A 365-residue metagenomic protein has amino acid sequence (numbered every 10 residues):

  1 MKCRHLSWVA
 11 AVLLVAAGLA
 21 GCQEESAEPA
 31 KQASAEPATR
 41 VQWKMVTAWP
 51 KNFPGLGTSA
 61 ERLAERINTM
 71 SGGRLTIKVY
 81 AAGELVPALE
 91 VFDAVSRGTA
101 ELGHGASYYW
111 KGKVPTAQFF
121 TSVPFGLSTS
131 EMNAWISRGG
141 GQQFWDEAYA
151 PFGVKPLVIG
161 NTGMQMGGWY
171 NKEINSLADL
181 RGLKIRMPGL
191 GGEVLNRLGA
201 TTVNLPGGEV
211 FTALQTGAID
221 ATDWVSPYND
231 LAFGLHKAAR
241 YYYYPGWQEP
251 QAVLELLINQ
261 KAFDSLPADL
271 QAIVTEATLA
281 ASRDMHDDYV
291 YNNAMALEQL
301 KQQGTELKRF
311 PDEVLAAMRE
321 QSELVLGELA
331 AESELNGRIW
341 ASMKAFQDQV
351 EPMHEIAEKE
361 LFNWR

Functional and structural regions predicted by a protein language model:
M1-V9: Bacterial N-terminal signal peptides that target proteins for export
A11, C22-M132, Q142, E147-R365: N-terminal secretory/targeting leader peptides
A17-G21: C-terminal motif of bacterial Sec signal peptides marking the signal peptidase cleavage site
